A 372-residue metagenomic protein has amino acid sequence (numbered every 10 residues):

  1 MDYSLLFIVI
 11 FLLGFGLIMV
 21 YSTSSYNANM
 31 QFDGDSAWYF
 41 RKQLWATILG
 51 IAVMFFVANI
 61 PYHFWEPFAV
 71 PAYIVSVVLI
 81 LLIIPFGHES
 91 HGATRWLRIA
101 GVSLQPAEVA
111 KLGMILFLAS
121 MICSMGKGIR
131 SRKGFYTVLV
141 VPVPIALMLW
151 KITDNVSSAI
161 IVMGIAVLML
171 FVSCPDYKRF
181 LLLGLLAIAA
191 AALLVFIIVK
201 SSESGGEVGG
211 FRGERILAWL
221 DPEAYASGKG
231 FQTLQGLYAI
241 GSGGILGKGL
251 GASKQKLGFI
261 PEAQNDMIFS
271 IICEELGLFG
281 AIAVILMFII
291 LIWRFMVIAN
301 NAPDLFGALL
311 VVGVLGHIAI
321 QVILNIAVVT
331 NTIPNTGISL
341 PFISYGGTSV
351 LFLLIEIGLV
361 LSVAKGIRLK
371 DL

Functional and structural regions predicted by a protein language model:
L6-G14, S22, F32-K229, S270-V328 (+2 more regions): Hydrophobic alpha-helical transmembrane segments of multi-pass inner membrane proteins, especially in bacterial systems
P142-S157, A239-Q255: Membrane-helix interface and discontinuous TM-entry motifs in multi-pass inner-membrane proteins
N155-I160, K248-S253, A263-N265, I282 (+3 more regions): Transmembrane helix boundary and interhelical junction motifs in multipass membrane proteins
I240-F279: Long extracytoplasmic/lumenal interhelical loops at the membrane interface of multi-pass membrane proteins
Q321-L372: A juxtamembrane structural motif centered on a specific transmembrane helix
